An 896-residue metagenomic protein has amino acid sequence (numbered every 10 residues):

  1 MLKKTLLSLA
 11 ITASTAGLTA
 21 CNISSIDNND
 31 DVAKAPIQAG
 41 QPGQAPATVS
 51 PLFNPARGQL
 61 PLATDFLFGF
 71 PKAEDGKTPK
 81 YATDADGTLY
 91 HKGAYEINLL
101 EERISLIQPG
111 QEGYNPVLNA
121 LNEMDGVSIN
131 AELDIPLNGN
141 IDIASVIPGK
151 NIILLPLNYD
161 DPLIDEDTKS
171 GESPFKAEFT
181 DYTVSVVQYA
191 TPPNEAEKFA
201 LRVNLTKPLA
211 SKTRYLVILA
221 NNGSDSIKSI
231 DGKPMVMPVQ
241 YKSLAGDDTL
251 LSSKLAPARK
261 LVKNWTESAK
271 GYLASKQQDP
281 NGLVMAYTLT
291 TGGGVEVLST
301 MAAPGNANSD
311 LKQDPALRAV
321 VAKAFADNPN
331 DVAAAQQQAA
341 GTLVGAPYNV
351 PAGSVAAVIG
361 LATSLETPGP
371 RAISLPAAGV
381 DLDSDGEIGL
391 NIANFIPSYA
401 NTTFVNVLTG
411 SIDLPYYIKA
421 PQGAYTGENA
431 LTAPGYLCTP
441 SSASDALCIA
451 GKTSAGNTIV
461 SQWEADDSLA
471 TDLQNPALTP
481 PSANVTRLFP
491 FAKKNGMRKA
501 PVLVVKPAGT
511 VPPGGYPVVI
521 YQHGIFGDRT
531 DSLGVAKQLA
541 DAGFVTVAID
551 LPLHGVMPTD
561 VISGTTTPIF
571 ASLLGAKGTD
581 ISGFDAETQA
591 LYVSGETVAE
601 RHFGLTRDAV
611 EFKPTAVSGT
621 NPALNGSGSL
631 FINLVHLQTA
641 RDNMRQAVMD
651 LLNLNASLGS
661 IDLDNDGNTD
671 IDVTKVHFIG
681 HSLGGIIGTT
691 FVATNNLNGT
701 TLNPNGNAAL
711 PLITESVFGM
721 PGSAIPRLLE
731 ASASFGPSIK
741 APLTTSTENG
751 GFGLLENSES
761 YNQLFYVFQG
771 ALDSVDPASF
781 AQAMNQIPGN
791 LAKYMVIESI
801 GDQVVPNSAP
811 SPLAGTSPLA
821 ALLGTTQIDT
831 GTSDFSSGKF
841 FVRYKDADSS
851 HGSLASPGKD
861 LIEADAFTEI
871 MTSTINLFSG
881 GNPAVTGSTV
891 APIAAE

Functional and structural regions predicted by a protein language model:
A16-A20: C-terminal motif of bacterial Sec signal peptides marking the signal peptidase cleavage site
I23-A424: Acidic, low-complexity Ser/Thr/Gly/Pro-rich repeat segments typical of extracellular/periplasmic and surface-exposed
K34-G43, V239-W265, I562-A586, I686 (+1 more regions): A catalytic-pocket lid/entrance helix-loop region that shapes and gates access to the active site across common
S384-G514, M644: N-terminal cap/lid segment of alpha/beta-hydrolase-fold proteins
D385, D666-N668, D802: Acidic carboxylate motifs that coordinate Ca2+ or other divalent cations, activating on Asp/Glu
S461-F491, V511-L652: Cap/lid segment of the alpha/beta-hydrolase catalytic domain
L503-K506, P517, V635, Q646 (+3 more regions): C-terminal subdomain of alpha/beta-hydrolase-fold enzymes, centered on the catalytic histidine and its supporting
H677-T689: Gly/Ala-rich beta-loop-alpha elbow adjacent to hydrolase catalytic centers
